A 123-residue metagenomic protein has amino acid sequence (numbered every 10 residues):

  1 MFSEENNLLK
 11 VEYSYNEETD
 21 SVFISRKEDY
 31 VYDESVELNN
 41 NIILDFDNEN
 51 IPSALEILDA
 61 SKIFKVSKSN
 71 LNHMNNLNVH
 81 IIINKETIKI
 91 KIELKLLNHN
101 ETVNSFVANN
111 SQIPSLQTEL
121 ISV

Functional and structural regions predicted by a protein language model:
M1-N40, K62-V66, N75-V123: Intrinsically disordered terminal and processing segments
V36, N40-L58: Active-site and channel-lining beta-strand-loop segments that bind or position nucleotide-derived/phosphorylated
N70: Short, flexible loop motifs at catalytic/binding sites
